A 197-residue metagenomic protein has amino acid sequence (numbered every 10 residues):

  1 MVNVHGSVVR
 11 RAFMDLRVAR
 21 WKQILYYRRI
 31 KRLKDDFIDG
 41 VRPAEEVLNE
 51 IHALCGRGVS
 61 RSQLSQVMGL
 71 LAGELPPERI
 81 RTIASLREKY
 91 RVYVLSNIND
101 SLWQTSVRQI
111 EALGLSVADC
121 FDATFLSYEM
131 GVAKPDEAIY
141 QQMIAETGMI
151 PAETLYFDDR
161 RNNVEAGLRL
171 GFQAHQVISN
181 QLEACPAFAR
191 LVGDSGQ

Functional and structural regions predicted by a protein language model:
M1-R29, A53-L54, R169: Active-site neighborhood of HAD-like aspartate-dependent phosphohydrolases
V9, F13, V47-H52, M68 (+1 more regions): Hydrophobic alpha-helical core bundles mediating ligand binding, dimerization, or RNAP-core interactions
R10, I80-A84, Y140, V164: Short amphipathic alpha-helical segments and helix-helix/interface helices
K34-S65: A metal-dependent, Asp-based hydrolase signature
G40, L54-G58, K89, S101 (+1 more regions): Phosphate/oxyanion-binding loops and surfaces in catalytic or ligand/nucleic-acid-binding neighborhoods
P43, L71-E78, P135, I139: Soluble or luminal CAZymes and related metallo-dependent hydrolases
R61-E111: Substrate-recognition element of Asp-dependent hydrolases with the DxDx(T/V) motif
N99-D100, T105-Q197: Asp-based, Mg2+/Mn2+-dependent phosphohydrolase catalytic module
